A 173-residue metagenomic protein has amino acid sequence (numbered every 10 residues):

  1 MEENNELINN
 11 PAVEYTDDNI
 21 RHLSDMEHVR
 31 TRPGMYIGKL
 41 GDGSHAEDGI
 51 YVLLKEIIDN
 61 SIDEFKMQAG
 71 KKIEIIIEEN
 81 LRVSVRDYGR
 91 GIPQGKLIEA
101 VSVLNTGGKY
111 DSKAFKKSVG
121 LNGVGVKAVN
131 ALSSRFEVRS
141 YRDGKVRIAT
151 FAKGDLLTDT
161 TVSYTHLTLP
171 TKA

Functional and structural regions predicted by a protein language model:
E2-N19, L81-K96, G107-L167: GHKL-type ATPase core
D25-M26: Alpha-helix capping/hinge segments and adjacent helical runs
R32-L54: Conserved short strand/loop->alpha-helix "switch" segment adjacent to the catalytic nucleotide/phosphoryl-transfer site
R32-Y36, S61-E64, Q68, V103-G107 (+1 more regions): Conserved, well-folded catalytic cores of nucleic-acid-processing and energy-transducing macromolecular machines
E47-A69, G125-N130: Conserved ATP-binding N-box helix of the HATPase_c
K71-I76: A conserved short beta-strand within the histidine kinase catalytic ATPase domain
I98-S102: ATPase catalytic-site recognition across NTP-hydrolyzing enzymes
T168-A173: Short "domain-exit" segments at the C-terminal end of structured domains
